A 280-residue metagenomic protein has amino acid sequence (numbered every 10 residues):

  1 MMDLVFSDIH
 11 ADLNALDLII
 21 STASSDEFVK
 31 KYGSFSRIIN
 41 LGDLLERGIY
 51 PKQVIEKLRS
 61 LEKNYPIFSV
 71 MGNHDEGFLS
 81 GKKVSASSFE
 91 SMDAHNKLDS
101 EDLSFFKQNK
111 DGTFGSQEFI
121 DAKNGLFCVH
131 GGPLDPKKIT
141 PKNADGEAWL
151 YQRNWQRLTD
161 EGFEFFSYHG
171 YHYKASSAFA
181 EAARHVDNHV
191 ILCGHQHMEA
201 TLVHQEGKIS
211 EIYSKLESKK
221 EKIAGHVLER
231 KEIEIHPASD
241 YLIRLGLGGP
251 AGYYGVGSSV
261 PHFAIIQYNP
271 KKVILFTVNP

Functional and structural regions predicted by a protein language model:
M1-K57, K63: N-terminal active-site segment of His-dependent metallophosphoesterases
M1-L4, F119-C128, P237-Y241, P270-V273: Beta-strand-turn-beta hairpins that frame and shape the catalytic cleft of phosphate-ester-processing enzymes
F6-S7, R37-D43, R47, F68-N73 (+3 more regions): Active-site neighborhood of phospho(di)ester-bond hydrolases with catalytic His/Asp-centered motifs
H10-N14, L45-I49, H74-G81, L134-P136 (+2 more regions): Active-site environment of divalent metal-dependent phosphoester hydrolases
G33-S34, G48, K52-C128, L134-D135 (+1 more regions): Active-site neighborhood of divalent metal-dependent phosphoester bond hydrolases
F127-Y151, V190, E199-E221, I235-P237 (+1 more regions): Divalent-metal (often Zn2+) His-rich catalytic cores of metallo-beta-lactamase-fold enzymes
P141, W149-L158, A180, A224-I233 (+1 more regions): Catalytic phosphate/metal-binding cores of nucleic-acid and nucleotide-processing enzymes, i.e., regions that mediate
V203-P280: Binuclear metal-dependent phosphoesterase catalytic core
